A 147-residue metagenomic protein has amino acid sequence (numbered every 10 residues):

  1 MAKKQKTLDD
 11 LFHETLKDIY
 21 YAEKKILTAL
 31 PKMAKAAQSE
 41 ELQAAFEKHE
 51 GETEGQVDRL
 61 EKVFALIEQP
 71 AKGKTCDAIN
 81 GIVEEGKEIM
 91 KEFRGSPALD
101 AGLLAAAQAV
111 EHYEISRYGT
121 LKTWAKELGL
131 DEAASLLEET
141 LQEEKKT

Functional and structural regions predicted by a protein language model:
M1-T147: Amphipathic alpha-helical hairpins
